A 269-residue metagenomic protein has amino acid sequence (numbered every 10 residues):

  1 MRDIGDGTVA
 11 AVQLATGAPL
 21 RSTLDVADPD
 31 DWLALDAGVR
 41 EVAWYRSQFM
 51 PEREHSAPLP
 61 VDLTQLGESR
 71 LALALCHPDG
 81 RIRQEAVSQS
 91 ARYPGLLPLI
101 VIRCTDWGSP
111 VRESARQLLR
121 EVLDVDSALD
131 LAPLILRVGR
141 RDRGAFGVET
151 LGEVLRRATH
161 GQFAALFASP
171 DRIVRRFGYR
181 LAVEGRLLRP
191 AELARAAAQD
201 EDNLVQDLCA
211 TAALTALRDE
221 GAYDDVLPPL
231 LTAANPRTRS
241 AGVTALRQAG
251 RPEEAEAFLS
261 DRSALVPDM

Functional and structural regions predicted by a protein language model:
M1-A43, D219-D225, L230, A234-M269: Charged/polar interaction segments and conserved charged motifs
M1-E153: Extended amphipathic alpha-helical repeat scaffolds
R46-D62, L73, Q84-R92, I102 (+10 more regions): Structural detector for internal amphipathic alpha-helices that build alpha-solenoid repeat scaffolds
G67-E68, Y93-L97, T159-H160, P190-A191 (+2 more regions): Core helices of alpha-solenoid repeat scaffolds
P78-D79, W107-G108, G139, P170-D171 (+3 more regions): Short inter-helical turns and helix N-cap capping residues of alpha-solenoid HEAT/ARM repeat scaffolds
